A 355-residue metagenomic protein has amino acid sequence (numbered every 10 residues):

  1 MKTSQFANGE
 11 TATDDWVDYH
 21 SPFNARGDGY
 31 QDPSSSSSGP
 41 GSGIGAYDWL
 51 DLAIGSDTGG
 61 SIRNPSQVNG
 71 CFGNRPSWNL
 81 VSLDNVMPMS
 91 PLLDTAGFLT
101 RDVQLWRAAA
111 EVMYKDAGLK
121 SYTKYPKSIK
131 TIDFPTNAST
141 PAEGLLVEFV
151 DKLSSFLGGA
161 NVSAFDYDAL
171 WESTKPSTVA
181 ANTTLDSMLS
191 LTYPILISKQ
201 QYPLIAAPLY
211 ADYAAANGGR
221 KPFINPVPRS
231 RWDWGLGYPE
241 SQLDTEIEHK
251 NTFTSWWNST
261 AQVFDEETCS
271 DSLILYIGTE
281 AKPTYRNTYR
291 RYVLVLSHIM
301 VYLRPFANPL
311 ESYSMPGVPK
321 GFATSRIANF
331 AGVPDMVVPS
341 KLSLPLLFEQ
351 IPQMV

Functional and structural regions predicted by a protein language model:
M1-L93, T279, P283-T284, Y289-L294 (+1 more regions): Short glycine/serine-rich loop/turn segments
S36, K320-G321: Amphipathic coiled-coil/heptad-repeat helices and related helical stalk/stem segments that mediate oligomerization
P40, V150, N258, T324-A328: Short amphipathic alpha-helical segments and helix-helix/interface helices
I44-A46, E266-C269, N329-F330: Extracellular/periplasmic catalytic domains that process cell-envelope and extracellular macromolecules
L52-V147, T324, F330-V355: Structural helix-boundary/capping segments
K115-P319: Amidase signature
D265-E266, G317, R326, M336-V338: Membrane-proximal termini and loops of membrane proteins
